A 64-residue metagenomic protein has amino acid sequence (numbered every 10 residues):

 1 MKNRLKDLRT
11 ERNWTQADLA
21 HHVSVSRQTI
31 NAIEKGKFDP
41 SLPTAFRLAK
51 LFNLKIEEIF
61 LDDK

Functional and structural regions predicted by a protein language model:
N3-H22: Short basic helix-loop element that most often maps to the first helix and adjoining turn of HTH DNA-binding modules
A17, Q28, E57: Key DNA-contact positions within bacterial/archaeal DNA-binding proteins
V25-F38: Recognition helix of helix-turn-helix/homeodomain-like DNA-binding domains that insert into the DNA major groove
P43-E58: DNA major-groove recognition helix of helix-turn-helix/homeodomain DNA-binding modules
F60-K64: Short amphipathic recognition helices of helix-turn-helix/homeodomain-type DNA-binding modules
